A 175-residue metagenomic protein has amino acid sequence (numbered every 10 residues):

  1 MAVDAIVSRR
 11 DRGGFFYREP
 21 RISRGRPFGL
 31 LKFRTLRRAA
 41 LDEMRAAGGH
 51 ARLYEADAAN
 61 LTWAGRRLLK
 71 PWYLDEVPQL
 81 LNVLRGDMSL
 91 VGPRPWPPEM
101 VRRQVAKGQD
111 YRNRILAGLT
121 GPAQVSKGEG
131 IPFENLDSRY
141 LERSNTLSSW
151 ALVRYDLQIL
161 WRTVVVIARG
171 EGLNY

Functional and structural regions predicted by a protein language model:
M1-L41, V153-Y175: A hydrophobic, helix-centered structural microdomain
S8-G14, L68-L69, G92, V101-V105: A short linear-motif detector with a strong N-terminal bias
G14-W63, T120-R143: Short, glycine-rich, amphipathic interfacial segments at transmembrane boundaries or analogous
R21-S23, P78-Y175: Hydrophobic structural segments characteristic of membrane proteins
L30, H50, Y54, W72-E76 (+1 more regions): Short charge-dense sequence patches
A51-E55, L68, S148: Short, contiguous acidic/charged loop-to-helix segments that flank catalytic cores in large enzymes
A58-A59, A64-G92: Structured inter-helical modules in multipass membrane proteins
